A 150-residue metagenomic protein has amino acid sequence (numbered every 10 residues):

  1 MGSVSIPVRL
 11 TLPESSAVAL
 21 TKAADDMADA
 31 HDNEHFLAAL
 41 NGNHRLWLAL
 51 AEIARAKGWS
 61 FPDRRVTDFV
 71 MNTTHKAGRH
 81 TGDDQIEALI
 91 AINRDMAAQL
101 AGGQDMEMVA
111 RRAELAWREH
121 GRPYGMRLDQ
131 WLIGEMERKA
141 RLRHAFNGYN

Functional and structural regions predicted by a protein language model:
G2-H35: Short terminal alpha-helical segments
S5-P13, N33, H44-R45, D83-A88 (+1 more regions): Intrinsically disordered, low-complexity, basic-enriched segments
L12, S16-A19, F36-A39, V66 (+2 more regions): Amphipathic alpha-helix face/heptad-repeat signature
A19-A30, F69-A77, R112, A116-H120: Solvent-exposed, amphipathic alpha-helical segments
M27-E34, A54-K57, A77-T81, L100: Secondary-structure edge/capping motif, primarily at the C-terminal ends of alpha-helices and the immediately following
A38-L48: Core segments of alpha-helical transmembrane spans in multipass integral membrane proteins
W47-R64: Short, solvent-exposed, charged loop/turn and helix-capping segments that join or cap alpha-helices on peripheral
V66-Q104: Helix-rich interaction surfaces within compact, conserved domain-sized segments that mediate assembly or partner
